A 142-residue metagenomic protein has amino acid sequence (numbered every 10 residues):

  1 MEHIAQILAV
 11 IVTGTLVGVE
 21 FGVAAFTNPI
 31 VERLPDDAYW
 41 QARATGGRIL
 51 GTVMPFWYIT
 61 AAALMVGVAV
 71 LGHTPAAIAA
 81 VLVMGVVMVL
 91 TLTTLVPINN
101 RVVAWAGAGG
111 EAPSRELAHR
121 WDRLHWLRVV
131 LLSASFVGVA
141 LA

Functional and structural regions predicted by a protein language model:
E2-A9, T13-T60, I98, V103-H119: Interfacial loop at the N-terminal end of multi-pass membrane proteins
E2-G14, V70-G85: Interfacial segments of alpha-helical transmembrane regions
R48, P55, I78-V81, H119-D122 (+1 more regions): Internal alpha-helical transmembrane segments of multi-pass membrane proteins, especially GPCRs
M54-A69, R128-V137: Core segments of transmembrane alpha-helices that mediate helix-helix packing or line hydrophobic substrate/ligand
M88-T94: Mid-bilayer segments of alpha-helical transmembrane spans in multi-pass integral membrane proteins that mediate
L95, N99-N100, H125: Asparagine-centered polar/low-complexity signal
V139-A142: Juxtamembrane boundary at the C-terminal end of a transmembrane helix
